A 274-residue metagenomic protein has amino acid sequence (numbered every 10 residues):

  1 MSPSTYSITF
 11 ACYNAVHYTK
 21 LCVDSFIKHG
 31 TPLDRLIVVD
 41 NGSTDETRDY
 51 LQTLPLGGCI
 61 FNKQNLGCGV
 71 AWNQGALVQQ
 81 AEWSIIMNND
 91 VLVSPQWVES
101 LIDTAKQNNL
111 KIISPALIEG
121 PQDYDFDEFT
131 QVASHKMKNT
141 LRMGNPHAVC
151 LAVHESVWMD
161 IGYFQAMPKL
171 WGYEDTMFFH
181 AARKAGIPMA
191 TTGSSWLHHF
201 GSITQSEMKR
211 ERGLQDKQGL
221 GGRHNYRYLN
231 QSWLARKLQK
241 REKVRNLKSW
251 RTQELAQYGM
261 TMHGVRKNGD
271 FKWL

Functional and structural regions predicted by a protein language model:
M1-S25: N-proximal low-complexity "stem/linker" segments adjacent to membrane-targeting elements
D24-L33: Short, acidic, metal-binding catalytic loop of nucleotide-sugar glycosyltransferases
D40-D49: A conserved acidic beta->alpha catalytic loop
N62-Q79: Glycine-rich, basic loop-to-helix element that forms the pyrophosphate-binding segment of sugar-nucleotide handling
S84: Short aromatic/hydrophobic "clamp" motif used to bind/position activated sugar donors
P95-D127: Conserved donor NDP-sugar-binding/catalytic core segment of glycosyltransferases
Y124-A148: Short, flexible, basic/aromatic active-site loop/helix in glycosyltransferases
C150-V153, V157-G162, P168-S195, G201: A short, conserved alpha-helix in the catalytic core of glycosyltransferases
